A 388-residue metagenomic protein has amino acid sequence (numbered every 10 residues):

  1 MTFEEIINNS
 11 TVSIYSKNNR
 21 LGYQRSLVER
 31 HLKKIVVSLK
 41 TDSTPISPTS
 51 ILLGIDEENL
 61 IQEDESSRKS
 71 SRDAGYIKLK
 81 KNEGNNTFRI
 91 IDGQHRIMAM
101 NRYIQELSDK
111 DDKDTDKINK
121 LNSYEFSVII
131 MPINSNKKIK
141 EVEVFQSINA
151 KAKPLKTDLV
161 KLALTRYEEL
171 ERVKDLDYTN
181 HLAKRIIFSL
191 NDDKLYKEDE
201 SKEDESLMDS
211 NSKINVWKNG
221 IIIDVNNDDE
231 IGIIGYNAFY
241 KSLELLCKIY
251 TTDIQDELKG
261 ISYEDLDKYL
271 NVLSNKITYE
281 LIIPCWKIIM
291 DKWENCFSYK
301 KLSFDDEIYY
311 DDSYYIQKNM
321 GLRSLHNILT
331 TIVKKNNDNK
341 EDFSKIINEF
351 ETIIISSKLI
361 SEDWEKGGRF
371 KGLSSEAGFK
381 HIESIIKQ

Functional and structural regions predicted by a protein language model:
M1-Q388: Accessory terminal alpha-helical modules
